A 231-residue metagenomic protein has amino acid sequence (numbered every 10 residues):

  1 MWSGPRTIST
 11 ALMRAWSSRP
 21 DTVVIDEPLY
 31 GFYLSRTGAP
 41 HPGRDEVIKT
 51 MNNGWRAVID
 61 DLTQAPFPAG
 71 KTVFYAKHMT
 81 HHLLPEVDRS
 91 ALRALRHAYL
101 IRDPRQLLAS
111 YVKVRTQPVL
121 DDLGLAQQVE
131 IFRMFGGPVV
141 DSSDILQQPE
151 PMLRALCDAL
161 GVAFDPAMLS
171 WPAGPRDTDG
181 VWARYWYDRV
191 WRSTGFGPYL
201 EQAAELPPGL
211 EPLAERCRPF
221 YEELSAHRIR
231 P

Functional and structural regions predicted by a protein language model:
M1, P5, D121, I145 (+1 more regions): Aromatic-acidic/polar surface patches that form glycan- and anion
M1-A69: PAPS-dependent sulfotransferase catalytic core
S3, D26, K77-H78, A214: Pocket-edge structural micro-motifs
F32-L34, L107, G174: Generic structural signal for helix capping and beta-alpha/helix-loop junctions
D45-I101: A basic- and aromatic-enriched beta-loop-alpha substructure that forms the phosphate/nucleotide- and DNA/RNA-contacting
A69, I131-G137, F220-E223: A structural motif corresponding to the C-terminal end of an alpha-helix and its immediate exit/capping segment
A76-A167, V181-R192: PAPS-dependent sulfotransferase catalytic domain
A163-P231: PAPS-dependent sulfotransferases, especially Golgi type II membrane carbohydrate sulfotransferases
